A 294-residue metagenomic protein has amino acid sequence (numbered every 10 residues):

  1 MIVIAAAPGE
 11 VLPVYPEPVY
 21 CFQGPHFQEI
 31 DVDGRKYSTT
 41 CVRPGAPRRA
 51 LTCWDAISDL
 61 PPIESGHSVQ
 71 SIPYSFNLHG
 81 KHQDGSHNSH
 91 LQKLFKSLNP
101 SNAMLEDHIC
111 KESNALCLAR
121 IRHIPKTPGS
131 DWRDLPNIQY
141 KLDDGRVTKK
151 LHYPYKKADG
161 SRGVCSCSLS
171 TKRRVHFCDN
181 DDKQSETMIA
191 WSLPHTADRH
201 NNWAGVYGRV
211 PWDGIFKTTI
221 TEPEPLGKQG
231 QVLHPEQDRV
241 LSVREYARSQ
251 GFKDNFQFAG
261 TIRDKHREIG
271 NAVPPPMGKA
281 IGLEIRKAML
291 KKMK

Functional and structural regions predicted by a protein language model:
M1-Q70: Flexible, glycine-/basic-rich loop-and-beta segments that form/coincide with the SAM-dependent methyltransferase
P62-K294: C-terminal target-recognition/interaction regions appended to catalytic cores
